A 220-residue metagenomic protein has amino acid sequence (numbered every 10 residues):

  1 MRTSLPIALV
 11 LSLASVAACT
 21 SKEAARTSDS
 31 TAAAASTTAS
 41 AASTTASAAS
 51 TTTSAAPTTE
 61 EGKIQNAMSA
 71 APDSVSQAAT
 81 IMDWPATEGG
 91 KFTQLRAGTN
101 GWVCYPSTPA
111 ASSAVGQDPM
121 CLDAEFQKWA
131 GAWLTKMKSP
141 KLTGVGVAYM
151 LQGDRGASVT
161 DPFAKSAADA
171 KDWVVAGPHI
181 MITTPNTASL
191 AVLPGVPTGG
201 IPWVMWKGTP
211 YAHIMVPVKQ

Functional and structural regions predicted by a protein language model:
M1-I7: Bacterial N-terminal signal peptides that target proteins for export
A8-V16: Bacterial N-terminal signal peptides
C19-K22: Bacterial signal peptide processing site
T27-A55: Post-signal peptide N-terminal segment of mature Sec-exported envelope proteins
T52-Q220: Primary mode marks residue(s) on the alpha4-beta5-alpha5 output face of response regulator receiver
